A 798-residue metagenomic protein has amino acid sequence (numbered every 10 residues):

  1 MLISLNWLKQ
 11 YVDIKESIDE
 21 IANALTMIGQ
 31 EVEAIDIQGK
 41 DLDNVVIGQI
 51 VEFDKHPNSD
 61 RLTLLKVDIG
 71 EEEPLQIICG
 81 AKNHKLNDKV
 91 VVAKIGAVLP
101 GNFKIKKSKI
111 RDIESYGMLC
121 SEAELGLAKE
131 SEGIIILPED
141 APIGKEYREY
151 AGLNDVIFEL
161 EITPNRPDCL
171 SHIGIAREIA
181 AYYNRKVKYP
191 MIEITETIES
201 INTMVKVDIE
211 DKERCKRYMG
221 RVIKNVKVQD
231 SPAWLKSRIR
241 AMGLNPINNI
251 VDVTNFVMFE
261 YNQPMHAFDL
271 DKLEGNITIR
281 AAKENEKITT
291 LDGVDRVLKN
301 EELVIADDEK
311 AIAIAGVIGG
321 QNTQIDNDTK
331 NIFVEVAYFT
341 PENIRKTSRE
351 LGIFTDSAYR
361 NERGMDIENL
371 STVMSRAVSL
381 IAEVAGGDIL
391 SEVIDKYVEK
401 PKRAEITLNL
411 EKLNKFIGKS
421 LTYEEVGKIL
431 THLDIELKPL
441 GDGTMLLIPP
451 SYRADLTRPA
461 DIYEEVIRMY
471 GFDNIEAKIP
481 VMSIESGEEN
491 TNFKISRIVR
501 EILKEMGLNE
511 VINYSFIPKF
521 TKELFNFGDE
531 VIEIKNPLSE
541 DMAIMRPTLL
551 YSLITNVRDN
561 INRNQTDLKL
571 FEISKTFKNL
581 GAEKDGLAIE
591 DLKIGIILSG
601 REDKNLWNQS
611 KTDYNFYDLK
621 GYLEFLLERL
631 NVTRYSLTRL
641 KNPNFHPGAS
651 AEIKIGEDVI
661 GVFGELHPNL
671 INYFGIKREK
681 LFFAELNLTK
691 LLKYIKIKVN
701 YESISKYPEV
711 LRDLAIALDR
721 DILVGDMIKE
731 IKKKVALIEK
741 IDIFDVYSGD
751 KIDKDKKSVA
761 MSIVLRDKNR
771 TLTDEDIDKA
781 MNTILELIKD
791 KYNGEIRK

Functional and structural regions predicted by a protein language model:
M1-E199, F333, G352, D356 (+4 more regions): Phosphate-backbone binding interfaces of nucleic-acid-interacting proteins
L2, H432-I435, P459, N513 (+3 more regions): A carboxyl-terminal module marker
L2-L8, D155-T163, K216-K224, D356-G364 (+8 more regions): Short, hydrophobic beta-strand segments
L5, T63, Y183, K188-E286: Glycine/proline-enriched, intrinsically flexible loops and inter-domain linkers
I47-I78, S237, A241, N248 (+1 more regions): Conserved mixed alpha/beta core segments that line enzyme active sites in large multi-domain catalysts
R111-E124, S131-I136, R148-E149, V156 (+4 more regions): Mobile "lid/hinge" segments at catalytic clefts and subdomain interfaces of large enzymes
Y183-I209, A385-L413, S420: Terminal amphipathic helices with adjacent charged low-complexity linkers/tails
I406-L410, N414-L568, R712, V764-R766 (+1 more regions): Extended, well-folded interaction surfaces typified by the phenylalanyl-tRNA synthetase beta subunit core
